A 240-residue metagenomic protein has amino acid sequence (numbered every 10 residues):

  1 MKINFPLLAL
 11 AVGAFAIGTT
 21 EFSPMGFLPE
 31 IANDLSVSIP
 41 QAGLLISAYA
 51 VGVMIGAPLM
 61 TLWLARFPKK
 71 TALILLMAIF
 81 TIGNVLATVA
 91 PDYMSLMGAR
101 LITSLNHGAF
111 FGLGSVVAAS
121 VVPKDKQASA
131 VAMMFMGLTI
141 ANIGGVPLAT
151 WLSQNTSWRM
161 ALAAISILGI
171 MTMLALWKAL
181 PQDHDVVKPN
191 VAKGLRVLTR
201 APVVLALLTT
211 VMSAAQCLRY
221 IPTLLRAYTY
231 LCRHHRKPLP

Functional and structural regions predicted by a protein language model:
I3-S23, R200-Q216: Pair of pore-lining "gating" transmembrane helices in MFS-fold secondary transporters
V12-I39, Y220-L225: Extracytoplasmic
F22, A50-P58, N142-I143: Residue-level signature of mid-helix packing/kink "hotspots" within the transmembrane helices of 12-pass Major
I55-M94: Conserved MFS/SLC helix-loop-helix module at the cytosolic interface between two early adjacent transmembrane helices
P91, S95, P123-W177, A227: Helix-loop-helix hairpin linking two adjacent transmembrane segments in secondary transporters
A99-G137: Cytoplasmic helix-loop-helix junction between adjacent transmembrane helices in 12-TM secondary transporters
L180-L207: Juxtamembrane intracellular "pre-TM" segments in multi-pass secondary transporters
V204-P240: Extracytoplasmic gate region of multi-pass secondary transporters
